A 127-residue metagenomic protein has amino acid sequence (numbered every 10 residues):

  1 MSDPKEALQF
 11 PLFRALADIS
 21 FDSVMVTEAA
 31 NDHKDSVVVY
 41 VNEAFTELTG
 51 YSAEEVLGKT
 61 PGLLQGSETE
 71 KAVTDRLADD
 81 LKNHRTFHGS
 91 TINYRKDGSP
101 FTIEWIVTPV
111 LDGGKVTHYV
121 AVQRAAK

Functional and structural regions predicted by a protein language model:
S20-D22, K71, D80-S90, I103: PAS/PAS-like sensory domains
V24-E28: Short hydrophobic secondary-structure edge segments in sensory/regulatory modules of signaling proteins
A29, S90-I92: A short beta-strand signature of PAS-family and PAS-like sensory folds
D35-V39: Conserved hydrophobic beta-strand signature of PAS-family and PAS-like sensory domains
F45-V56: PAS/PAS-like sensory domain cap-loop motif
L57-E68: PAS-family sensory/regulatory domains
I92-D97, L111: PAS-family sensory domains
W105-K127: Short loop/turn elements at sensory-signaling interfaces that couple input to output
